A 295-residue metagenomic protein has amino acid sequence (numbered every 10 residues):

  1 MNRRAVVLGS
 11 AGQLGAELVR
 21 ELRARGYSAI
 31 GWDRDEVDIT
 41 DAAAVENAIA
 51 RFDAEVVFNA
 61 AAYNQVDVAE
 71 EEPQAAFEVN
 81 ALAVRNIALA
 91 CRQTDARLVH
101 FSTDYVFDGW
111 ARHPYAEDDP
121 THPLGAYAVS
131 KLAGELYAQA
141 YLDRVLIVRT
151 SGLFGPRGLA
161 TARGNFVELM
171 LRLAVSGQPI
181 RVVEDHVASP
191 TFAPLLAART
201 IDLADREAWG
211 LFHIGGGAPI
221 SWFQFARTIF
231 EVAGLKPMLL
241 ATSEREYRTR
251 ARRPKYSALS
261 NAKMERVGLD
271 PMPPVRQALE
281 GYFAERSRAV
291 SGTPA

Functional and structural regions predicted by a protein language model:
R3-L22: N-terminal Rossmann NAD(P)H-binding glycine-rich loop of SDR-like oxidoreductase domains
L8, W32, A60-A61, L98-T103 (+2 more regions): SDR active-site strand-loop-helix element
R23-N47: Adenosine-cofactor binding site in Rossmann-like domains, unifying the SAM/SAH pocket of S-adenosylmethionine-dependent
A42-V79, A90-R92: NAD(P)H-binding glycine-rich loop region in Rossmannoid oxidoreductase-like domains and their noncatalytic homologs
E71, E78, L82-N86, V106-V148 (+3 more regions): Catalytic helix-loop patch of NAD(P)-dependent Rossmann-fold dehydrogenases
L136-A188, P194-L195, D202: NAD(P)-dependent short-chain dehydrogenase/reductase
R199, R206-R250, K255, F283-R286 (+1 more regions): Mid/C-terminal beta-alpha module of Rossmann-like enzyme folds, strongest in SDR-family dehydrogenases/epimerases
K255-A295: C-terminal amphipathic/interface module of NAD(P)-dependent oxidoreductases and related NAD-binding regulators
